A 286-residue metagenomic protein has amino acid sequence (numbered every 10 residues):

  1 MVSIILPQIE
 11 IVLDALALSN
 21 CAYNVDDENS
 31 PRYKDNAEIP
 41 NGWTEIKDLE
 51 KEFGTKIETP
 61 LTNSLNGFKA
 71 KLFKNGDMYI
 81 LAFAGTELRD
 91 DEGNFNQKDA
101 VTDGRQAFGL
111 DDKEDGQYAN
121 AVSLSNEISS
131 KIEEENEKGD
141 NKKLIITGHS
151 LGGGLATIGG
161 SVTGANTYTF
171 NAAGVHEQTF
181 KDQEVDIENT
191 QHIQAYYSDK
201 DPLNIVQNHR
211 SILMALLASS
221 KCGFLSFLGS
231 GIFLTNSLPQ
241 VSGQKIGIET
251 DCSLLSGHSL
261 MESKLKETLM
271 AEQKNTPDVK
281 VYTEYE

Functional and structural regions predicted by a protein language model:
M1-P40: N-terminal low-complexity, Ser/Thr- and acidic-residue-enriched intrinsically disordered segments
I5-L6, E10, E137-G139, I193: Active-site anion-handling motifs in enzyme catalytic cores
I11, K74, E188-N189: A generic structural signal for short, non-catalytic loop/turn and secondary-structure boundary residues
L16, A70, Y79, I193-Q194: A broad, low-specificity signal marking well-ordered, structured residues that form hydrophobic/aromatic
V25-I146, N166, A173-E177, K181-D182: A conserved cap/lid and substrate-binding interface adjacent to the catalytic center of lipid-processing enzymes
M78, K142, S161-E286: Serine hydrolase/lipase
T147-G152, A156: Gly/Ala-rich beta-loop-alpha elbow adjacent to hydrolase catalytic centers
